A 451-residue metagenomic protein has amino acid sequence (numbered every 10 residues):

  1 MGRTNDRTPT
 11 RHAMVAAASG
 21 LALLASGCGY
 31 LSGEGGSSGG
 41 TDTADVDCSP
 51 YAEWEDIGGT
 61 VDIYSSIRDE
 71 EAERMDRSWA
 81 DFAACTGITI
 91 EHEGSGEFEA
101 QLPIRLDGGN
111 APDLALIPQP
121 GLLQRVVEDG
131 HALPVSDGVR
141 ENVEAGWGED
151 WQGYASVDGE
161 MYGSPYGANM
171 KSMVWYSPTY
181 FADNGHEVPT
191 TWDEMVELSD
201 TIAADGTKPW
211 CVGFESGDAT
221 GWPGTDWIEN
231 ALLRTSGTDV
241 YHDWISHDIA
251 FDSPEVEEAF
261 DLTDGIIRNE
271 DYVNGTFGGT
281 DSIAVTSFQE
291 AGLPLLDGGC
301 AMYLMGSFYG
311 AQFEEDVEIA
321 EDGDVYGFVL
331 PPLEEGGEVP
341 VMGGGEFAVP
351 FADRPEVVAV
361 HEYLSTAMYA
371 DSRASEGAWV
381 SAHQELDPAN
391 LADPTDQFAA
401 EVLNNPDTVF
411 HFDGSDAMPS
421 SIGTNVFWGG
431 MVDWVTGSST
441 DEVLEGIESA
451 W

Functional and structural regions predicted by a protein language model:
G2-T4, H12-A16, A25-Q124, S372 (+2 more regions): Conserved N-terminal structural module of periplasmic/extracytoplasmic solute-binding proteins
V46-E55, P120-S172, P223, G327: Hinge/lid segment of periplasmic solute-binding proteins
D56, A182, L403-W451: Conserved C-terminal helix/tail region of periplasmic/extracytoplasmic solute-binding proteins
D81-G148, Y154, T179-T190, L293-P294 (+1 more regions): Extracytoplasmic "Venus flytrap"/periplasmic binding protein-like
V126-G130, Q152-D193, F214-W244, M342-A348 (+1 more regions): Periplasmic solute-binding protein
I245-D281: Glycine-centered hinge/linker elements that transmit conformational signals in sensory and ligand-binding systems
M302-A378: Extracytoplasmic/periplasmic substrate-recognition and gating elements
A374-N425: Long, aromatic- and glycine/proline-rich binding clefts that accommodate carbohydrate-like moieties
